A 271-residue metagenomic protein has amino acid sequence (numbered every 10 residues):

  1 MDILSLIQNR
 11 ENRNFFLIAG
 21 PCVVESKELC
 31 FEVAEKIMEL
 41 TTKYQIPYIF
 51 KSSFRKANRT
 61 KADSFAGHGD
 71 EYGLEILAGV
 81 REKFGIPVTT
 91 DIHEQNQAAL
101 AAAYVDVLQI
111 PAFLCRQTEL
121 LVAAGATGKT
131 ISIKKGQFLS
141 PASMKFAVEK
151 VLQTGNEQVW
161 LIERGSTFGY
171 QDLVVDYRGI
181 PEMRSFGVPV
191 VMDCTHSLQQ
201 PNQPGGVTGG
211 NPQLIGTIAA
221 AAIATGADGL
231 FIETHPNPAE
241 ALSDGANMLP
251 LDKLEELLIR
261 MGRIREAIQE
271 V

Functional and structural regions predicted by a protein language model:
M1-I18, E75, E266-V271: N-terminal amphipathic alpha-helix/helix-capping segment at the start of soluble metabolic enzymes
L17, P21-L29, Y48-D70, H235-D244: Glycine-rich, proline-tolerant flexible connector loops at the mouths of alpha/beta enzymes
L17-G20, Y48-S52, V88-T90, L108-I110 (+4 more regions): Hydrophobic faces of well-ordered beta-strands that scaffold small-molecule active sites in alpha/beta enzyme cores
E35-E39, K43-Y44, D63-T89, A124-T130 (+3 more regions): Alpha-helix-loop-beta-strand connector modules within alpha/beta enzyme cores
S52-Q109, R116-L120: N-terminal active-site wall of soluble small-molecule enzyme domains
K56, T60, L114-E182: Conserved anion-binding
A62-E71, F84, V107-L114, Y170-Y177 (+3 more regions): Active-site-adjacent loop and "lid" segments of alpha/beta metabolic enzymes
L100-Q109, G125-I131, L152-Q158, F186-P189 (+1 more regions): Glycine-enriched alpha-helix->loop->beta-strand junction motifs that scaffold or abut catalytic
